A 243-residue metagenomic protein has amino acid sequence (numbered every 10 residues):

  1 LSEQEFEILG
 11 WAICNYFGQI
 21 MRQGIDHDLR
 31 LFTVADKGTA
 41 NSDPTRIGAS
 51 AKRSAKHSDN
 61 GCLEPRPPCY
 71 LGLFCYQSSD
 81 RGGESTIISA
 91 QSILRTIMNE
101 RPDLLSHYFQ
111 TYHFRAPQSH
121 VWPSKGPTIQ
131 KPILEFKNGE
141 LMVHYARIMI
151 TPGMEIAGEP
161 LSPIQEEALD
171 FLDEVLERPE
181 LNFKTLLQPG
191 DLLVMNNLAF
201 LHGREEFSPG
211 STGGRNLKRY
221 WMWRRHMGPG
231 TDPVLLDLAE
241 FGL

Functional and structural regions predicted by a protein language model:
L1-F17: N-terminal auxiliary "cap/dimerization" subdomain that precedes the catalytic jelly-roll/cupin core of mononuclear
G18-D28: Short secondary-structure capping/junction motifs at helix and strand boundaries
D28-P189, L193-V194, L198-L243: Active-site environment of non-heme Fe oxygenases that use a 2-His-1-carboxylate facial triad
